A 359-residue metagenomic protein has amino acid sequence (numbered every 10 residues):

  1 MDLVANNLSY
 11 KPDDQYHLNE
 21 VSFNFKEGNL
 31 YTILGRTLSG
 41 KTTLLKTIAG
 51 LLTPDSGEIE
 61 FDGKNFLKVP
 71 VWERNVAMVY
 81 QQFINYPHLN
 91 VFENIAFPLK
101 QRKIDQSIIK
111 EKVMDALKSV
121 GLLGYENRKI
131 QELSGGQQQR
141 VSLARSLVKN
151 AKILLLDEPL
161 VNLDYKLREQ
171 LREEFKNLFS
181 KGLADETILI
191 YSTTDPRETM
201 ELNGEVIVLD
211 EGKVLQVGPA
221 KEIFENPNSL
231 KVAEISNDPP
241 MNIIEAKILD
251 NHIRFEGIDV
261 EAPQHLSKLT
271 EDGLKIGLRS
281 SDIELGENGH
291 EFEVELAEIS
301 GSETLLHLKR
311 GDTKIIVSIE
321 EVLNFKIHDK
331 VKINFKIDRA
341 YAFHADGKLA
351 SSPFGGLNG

Functional and structural regions predicted by a protein language model:
L34-R36: The feature captures the beta-strand-to-loop junction immediately N-terminal to the Walker
A49: Helix-to-loop junction immediately C-terminal to a conserved catalytic motif
D55-E58, E211: Conserved coupling/switch loops of ABC nucleotide-binding domains, chiefly the family-specific signature
G57-N65: Conserved ABC transporter NBD signature motif
N75, N90-N228: ABC ATPase nucleotide-binding domains
M241, H252-G359: Non-catalytic connector elements of ABC transporters
